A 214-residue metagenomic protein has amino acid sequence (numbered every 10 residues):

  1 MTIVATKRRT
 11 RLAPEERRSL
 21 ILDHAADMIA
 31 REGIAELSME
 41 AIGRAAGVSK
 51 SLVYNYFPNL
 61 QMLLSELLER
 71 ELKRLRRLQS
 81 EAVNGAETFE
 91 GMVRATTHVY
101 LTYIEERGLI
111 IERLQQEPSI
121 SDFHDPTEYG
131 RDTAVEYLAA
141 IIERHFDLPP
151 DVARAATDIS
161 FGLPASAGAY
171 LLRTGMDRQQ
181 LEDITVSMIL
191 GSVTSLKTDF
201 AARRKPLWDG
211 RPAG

Functional and structural regions predicted by a protein language model:
M1-E16, K197-G214: N-terminal intrinsically disordered/low-complexity leader segments
M1-E32, E36-A45, M62, K73: Basic, helix-initiating cap at the start of DNA-binding domains
A46-F57: Short hydrophobic/aromatic patch on the recognition helix
L63-E71, I111-L114, G130: Alpha-helical DNA-contacting segments of helix-turn-helix folds
E66, R77-E106, S160, E182 (+1 more regions): Hydrophobic alpha-helical connector segments
K73-R76, Y103, I120-D147, R154-A169 (+1 more regions): Amphipathic alpha-helical packing segments from all-alpha helical-bundle domains
Q79-A86, I111-P118, G168-G175: Secondary-structure edge/capping motif, primarily at the C-terminal ends of alpha-helices and the immediately following
I111-Q115, F123, A201-A202: Short, hydrophobic secondary-structure boundary micro-motifs
